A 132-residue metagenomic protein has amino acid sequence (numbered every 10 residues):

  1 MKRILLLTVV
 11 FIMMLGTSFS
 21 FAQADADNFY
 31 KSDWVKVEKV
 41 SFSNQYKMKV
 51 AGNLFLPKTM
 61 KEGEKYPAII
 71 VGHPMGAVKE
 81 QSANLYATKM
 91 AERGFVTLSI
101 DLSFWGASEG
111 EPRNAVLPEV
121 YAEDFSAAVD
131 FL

Functional and structural regions predicted by a protein language model:
M1-I4: Positively charged n-region of N-terminal signal peptides that target proteins for export
T8-T17: Bacterial N-terminal signal peptides
F19-F21: Sec/Tat signal peptide C-region and signal peptidase I cleavage site
A24-E64: N-terminal cap/lid segment of alpha/beta-hydrolase-fold proteins
S43, K79, W105-L132: Catalytic nucleophile-loop/oxyanion-hole region of alpha/beta-hydrolase and closely related hydrolase-like folds
G63-P74: Short beta-strand element of the alpha/beta-hydrolase
G76-T88, L102: The serine-hydrolase catalytic nucleophile loop
K89-A107: Conserved alpha/beta-hydrolase
